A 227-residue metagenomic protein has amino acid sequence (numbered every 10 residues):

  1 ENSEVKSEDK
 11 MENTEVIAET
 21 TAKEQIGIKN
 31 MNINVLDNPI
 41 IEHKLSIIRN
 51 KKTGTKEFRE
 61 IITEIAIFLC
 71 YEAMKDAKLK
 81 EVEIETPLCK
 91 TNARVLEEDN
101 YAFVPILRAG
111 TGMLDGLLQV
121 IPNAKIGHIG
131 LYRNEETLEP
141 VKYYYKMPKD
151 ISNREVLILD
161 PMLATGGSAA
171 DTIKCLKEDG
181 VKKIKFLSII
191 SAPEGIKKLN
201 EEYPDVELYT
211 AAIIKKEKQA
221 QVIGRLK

Functional and structural regions predicted by a protein language model:
E1, S7-K227: PRPP-associated nucleotide enzymes
